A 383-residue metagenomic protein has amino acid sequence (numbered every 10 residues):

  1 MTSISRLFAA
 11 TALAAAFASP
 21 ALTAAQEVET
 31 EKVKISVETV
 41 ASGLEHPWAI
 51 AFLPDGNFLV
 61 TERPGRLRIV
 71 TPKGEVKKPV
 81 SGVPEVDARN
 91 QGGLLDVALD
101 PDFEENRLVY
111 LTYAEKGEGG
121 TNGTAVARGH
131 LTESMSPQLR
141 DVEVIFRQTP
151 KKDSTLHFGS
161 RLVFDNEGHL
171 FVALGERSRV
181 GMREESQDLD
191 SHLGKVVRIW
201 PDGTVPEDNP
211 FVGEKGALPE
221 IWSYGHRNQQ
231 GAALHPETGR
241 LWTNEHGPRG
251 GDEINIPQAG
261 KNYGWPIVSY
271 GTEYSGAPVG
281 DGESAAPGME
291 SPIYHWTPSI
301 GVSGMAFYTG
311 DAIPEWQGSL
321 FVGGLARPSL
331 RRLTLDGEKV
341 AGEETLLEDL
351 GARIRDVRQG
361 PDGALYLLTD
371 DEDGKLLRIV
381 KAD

Functional and structural regions predicted by a protein language model:
M1-T11: Bacterial N-terminal signal peptides that target proteins for export
A9-P20: Bacterial N-terminal signal peptides
A24-V180, G231-L234, G239-G247, P298-D336 (+1 more regions): Acidic, Gly/Ser/Thr-rich repeat motifs that build Ca2+-stabilized beta-propeller blades
K77-G92, R140-F158, H192, P201-W222 (+2 more regions): Surface-exposed loop and turn segments in beta-propeller and other repeat-based domains that flank or scaffold
T124-S134, S186-D202, I256-Q258: Beta-propeller blade signature
E176-M182, G213-A217, G225-N228, E237 (+1 more regions): Flexible glycine/proline-enriched surface loops and loop-helix/loop-strand junctions
P219, S223-A259: Acidic, glycine-rich loop-and-beta core segments that form the ion-binding/anion-interacting portion of active sites
H226, V340-P361: Conserved blade-ending motifs and adjacent loop-strand segments that build the rim/top face of beta-propeller domains
